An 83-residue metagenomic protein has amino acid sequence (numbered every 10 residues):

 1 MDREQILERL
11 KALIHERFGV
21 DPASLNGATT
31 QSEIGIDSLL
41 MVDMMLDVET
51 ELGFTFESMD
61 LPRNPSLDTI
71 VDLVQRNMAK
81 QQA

Functional and structural regions predicted by a protein language model:
D2-I34, L39-M45, T50-A83: Phosphopantetheine-dependent thiolation modules in NRPS/PKS and related acyl-activating systems
